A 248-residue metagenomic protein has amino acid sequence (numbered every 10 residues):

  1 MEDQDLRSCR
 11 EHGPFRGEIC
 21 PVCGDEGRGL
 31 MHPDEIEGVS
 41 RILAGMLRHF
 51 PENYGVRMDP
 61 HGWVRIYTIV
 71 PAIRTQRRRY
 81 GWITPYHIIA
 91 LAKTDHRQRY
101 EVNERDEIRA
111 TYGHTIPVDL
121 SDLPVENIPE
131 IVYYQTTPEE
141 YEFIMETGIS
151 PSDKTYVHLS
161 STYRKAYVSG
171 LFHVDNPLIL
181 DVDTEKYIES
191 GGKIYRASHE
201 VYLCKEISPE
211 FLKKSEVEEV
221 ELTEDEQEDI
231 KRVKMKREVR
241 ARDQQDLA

Functional and structural regions predicted by a protein language model:
M1-A248: Eukaryotic, polar/proline-rich low-complexity intrinsically disordered regions
